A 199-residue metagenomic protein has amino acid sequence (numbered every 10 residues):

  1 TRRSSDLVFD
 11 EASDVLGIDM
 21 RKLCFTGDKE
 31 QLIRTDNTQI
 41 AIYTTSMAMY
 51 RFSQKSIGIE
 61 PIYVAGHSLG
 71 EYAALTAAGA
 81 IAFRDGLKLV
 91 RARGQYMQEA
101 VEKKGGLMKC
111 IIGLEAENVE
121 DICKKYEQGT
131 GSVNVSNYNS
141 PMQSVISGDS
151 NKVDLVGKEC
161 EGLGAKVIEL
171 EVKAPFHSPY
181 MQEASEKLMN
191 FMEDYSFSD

Functional and structural regions predicted by a protein language model:
R2-D121, L170: FabD-like malonyl-/acyl-CoA
D14-L16, A78-D199: Alpha/beta catalytic cores of group-transfer enzymes, especially the acyltransferase/condensing modules of polyketide
